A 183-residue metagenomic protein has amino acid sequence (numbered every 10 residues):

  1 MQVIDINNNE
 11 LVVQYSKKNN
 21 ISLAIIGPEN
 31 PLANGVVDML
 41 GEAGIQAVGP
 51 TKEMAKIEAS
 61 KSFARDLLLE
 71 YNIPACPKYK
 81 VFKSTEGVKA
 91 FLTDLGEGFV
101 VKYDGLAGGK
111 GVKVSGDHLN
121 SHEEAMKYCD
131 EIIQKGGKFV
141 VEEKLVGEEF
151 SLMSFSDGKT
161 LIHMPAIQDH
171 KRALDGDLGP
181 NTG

Functional and structural regions predicted by a protein language model:
M1-E53: ATP-binding N-terminal substructure of ATP-dependent carboxylate-amine bond-forming enzymes
V13-K17, K56-S62, L174-G176: Short, charged, surface-exposed secondary-structure boundary motifs
S16-I21, D94-L95, Q134-K135: Glycine-rich phosphate-binding loop signature in dinucleotide/nucleotide-binding domains
L32-N34, V88, E149-F150: Short, well-ordered alpha-helical microsegments
I45-G111, G116: A conserved helix-loop-beta module that forms one wall/lid of the active-site cleft in ATP-utilizing catalytic domains
D66, P74-P77, G96-V101, S115-S151 (+1 more regions): Conserved ATP-binding module of the ATP-grasp superfamily
F82, V112-H118, S154-D157, M164-P165: Short beta-strand-to-turn element immediately C-terminal to the catalytic PLP-Schiff-base lysine in fold type I
I132-G136, V146-T182: Phosphate-binding core of ATP-grasp and ATP-grasp-like enzymes
